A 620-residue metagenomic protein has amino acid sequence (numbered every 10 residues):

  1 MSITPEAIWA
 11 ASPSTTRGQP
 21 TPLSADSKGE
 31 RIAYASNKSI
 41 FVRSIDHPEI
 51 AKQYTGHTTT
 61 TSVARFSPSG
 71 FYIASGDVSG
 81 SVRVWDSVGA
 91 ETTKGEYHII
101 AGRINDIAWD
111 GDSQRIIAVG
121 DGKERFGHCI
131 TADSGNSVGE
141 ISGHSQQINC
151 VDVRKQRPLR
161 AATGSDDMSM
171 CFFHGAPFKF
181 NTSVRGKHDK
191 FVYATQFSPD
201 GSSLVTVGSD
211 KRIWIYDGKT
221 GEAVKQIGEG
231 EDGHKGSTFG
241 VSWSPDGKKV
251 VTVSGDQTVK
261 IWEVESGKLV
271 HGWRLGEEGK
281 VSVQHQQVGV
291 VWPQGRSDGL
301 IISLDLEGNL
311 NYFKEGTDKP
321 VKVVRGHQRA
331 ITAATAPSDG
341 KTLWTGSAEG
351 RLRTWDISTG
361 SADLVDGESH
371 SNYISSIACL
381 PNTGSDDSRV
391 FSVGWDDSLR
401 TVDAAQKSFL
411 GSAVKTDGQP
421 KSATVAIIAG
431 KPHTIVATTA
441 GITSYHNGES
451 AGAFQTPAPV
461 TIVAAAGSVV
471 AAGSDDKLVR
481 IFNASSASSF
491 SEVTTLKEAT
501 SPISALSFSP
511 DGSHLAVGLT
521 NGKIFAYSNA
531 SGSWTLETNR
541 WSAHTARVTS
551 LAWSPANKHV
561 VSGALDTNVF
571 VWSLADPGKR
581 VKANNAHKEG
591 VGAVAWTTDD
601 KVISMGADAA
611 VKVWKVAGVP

Functional and structural regions predicted by a protein language model:
M1-R17, H47-E49: A short helix->beta-strand "capping" segment at the edge of beta-propeller domains
E6, I50-K52, T92-G95, N136-G139 (+10 more regions): A structural motif specific to WD40 beta-propellers
A11-K38: Beta-strand-rich domains and repeat architectures in extracellular enzymes and scaffolds, especially beta-propellers
S12-G18, T55-T61, Y97-I104, S142-I148 (+10 more regions): WD40/WD-repeat beta-propeller blade N-cap
L23-G29, R65-G70, A108-Q114, D152-P158 (+10 more regions): Loop/turn segments within WD40 beta-propeller blades
A35-S36, G76-S79, V119-K123, T163-D167 (+10 more regions): Conserved strand-to-loop turn within each blade of WD40 beta-propeller repeats
I40-S44, V82-D86, G127-T131, M170-G175 (+10 more regions): WD40-repeat beta-propellers
G592-P620: Blade-level signature of beta-propeller repeat domains, shared across WD40, Kelch, NHL, RCC1 and BNR/Asp-box propellers
